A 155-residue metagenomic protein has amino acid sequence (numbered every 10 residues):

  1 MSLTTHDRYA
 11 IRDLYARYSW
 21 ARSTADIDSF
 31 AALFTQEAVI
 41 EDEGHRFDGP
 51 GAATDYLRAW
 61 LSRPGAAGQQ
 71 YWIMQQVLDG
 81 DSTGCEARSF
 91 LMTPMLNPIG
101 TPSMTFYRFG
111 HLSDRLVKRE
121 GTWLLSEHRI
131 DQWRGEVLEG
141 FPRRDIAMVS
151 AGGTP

Functional and structural regions predicted by a protein language model:
M1-Q36: Short, low-complexity N-terminal intrinsically disordered segments enriched in polar/charged residues
T5-Y9, A66, S103: Short helix-capping and inter-helix turn/linker motifs at the boundaries of alpha-helical repeat units
I27-T93: A solvent-exposed, acidic/Ser-Thr-rich amphipathic alpha-helical stretch
S29, D81, K118-T122, R143-I146: Hydrophobic/basic alpha-helical segments enriched in Actinobacteria
Y71-I73, Y107-L112: Short, surface-exposed coil-to-beta transition loops
E86, F109-P142: Short beta-strand edge/turn micro-motifs at domain boundaries
P94-T105, E136-V137: Short, cysteine-centered beta-strand-loop-beta hairpins and adjacent loop/turn segments enriched in charged/polar
E136-P155: Acidic/histidine-enriched, glycine/proline-rich intrinsically disordered or flexible terminal extensions
